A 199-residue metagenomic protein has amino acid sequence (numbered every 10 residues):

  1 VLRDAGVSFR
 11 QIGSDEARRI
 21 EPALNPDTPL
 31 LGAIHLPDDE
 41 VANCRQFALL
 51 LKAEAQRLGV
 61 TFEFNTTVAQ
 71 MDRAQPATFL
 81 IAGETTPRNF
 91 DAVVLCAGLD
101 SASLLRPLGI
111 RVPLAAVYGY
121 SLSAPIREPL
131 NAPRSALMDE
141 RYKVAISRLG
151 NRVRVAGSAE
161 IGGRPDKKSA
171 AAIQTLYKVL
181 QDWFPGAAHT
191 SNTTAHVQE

Functional and structural regions predicted by a protein language model:
V1, I20-D27: A conserved beta-strand/loop capping segment in the N-terminal third of enzymes that catalyze redox or closely related
V1-S14: Dinucleotide-binding Rossmann-like beta1-alpha1 core, especially the glycine-rich loop that anchors the ADP
R10-G13, T61-E63, T190-T193: General small-molecule cofactor/ligand-binding pocket signal
D27-A92: Helical element adjacent to the flavin cofactor pocket in flavoenzyme catalytic cores
Q70-R73, T78, P87-E199: Active-site substrate-recognition segment that forms the wall of the catalytic cavity or substrate channel
